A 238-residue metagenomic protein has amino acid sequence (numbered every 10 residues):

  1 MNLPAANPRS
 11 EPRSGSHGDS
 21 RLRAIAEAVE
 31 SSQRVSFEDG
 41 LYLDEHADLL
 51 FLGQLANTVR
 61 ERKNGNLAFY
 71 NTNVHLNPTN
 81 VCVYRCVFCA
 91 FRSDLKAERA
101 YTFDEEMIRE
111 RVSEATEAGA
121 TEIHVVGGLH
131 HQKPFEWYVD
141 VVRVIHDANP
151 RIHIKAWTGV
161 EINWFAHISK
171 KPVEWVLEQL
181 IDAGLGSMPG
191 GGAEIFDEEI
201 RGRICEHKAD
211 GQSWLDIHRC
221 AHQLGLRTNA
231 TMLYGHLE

Functional and structural regions predicted by a protein language model:
M1-H75, T79-V83: Flexible, acidic/Gly-rich N-terminal and inter-domain linker regions that tether and position cofactor-handling modules
G18, L22, L49-G53, Y101 (+4 more regions): Generic structural signal for well-ordered, non-membrane alpha-helical segments in soluble metabolic enzymes
E27-R34, E45, T58-G65, F91 (+6 more regions): Generic secondary-structure signature for well-ordered alpha-helical cores
F51-K96, A100-V126, M188: N-terminal pre-triad scaffold of radical SAM enzymes
A120-A230, Y234-L237: Conserved SAM/AdoMet-binding glycine-rich loop
